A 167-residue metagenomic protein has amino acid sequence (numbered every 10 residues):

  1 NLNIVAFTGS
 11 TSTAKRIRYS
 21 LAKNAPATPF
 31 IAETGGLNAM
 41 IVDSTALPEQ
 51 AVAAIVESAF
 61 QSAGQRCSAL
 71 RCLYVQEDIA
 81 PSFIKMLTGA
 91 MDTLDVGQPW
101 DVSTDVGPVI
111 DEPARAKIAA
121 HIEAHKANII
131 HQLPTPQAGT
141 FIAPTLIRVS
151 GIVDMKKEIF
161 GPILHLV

Functional and structural regions predicted by a protein language model:
I4, T11-I152: ALDH superfamily catalytic-core signature
D154-K156: Cytochrome P450 core scaffold surrounding the K-helix E-X-X-R motif and the conserved "meander" helix-loop region
E158-G161: C-terminal lobe/hinge of AMP-binding adenylation domains
H165-V167: Active-site donor-binding acidic/aromatic loop of nucleotide-activated sugar and phosphosugar transferases involved
